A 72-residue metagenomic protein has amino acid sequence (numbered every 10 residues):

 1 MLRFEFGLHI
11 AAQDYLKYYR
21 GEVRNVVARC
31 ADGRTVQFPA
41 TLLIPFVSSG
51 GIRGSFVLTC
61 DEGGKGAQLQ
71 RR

Functional and structural regions predicted by a protein language model:
M1-L2, R72: Absolute protein N-terminus
L2-F4, R24: Short structural boundary motif marking the start of a folded domain
Q13-G64: Amphipathic, hydrophobic secondary-structure cores in small proteins
E62-R72: Charged low-complexity stretches with an acidic bias
